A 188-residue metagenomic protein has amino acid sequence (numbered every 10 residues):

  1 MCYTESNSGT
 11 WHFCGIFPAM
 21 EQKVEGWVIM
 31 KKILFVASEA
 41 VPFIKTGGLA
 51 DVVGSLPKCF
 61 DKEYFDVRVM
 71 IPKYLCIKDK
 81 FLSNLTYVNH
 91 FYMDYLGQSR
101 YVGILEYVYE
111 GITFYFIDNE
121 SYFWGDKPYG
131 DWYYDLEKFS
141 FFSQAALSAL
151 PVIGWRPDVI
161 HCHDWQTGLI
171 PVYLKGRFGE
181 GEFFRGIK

Functional and structural regions predicted by a protein language model:
Y3, H12, W27-K188: Catalytic cores of nucleotide-sugar-dependent glycosyltransferases that transfer UDP/GDP/TDP-activated
S6-S8: Serine residues within intrinsically disordered or low-complexity segments
G15-A19: Generic detector of N-terminal low-structure segments
